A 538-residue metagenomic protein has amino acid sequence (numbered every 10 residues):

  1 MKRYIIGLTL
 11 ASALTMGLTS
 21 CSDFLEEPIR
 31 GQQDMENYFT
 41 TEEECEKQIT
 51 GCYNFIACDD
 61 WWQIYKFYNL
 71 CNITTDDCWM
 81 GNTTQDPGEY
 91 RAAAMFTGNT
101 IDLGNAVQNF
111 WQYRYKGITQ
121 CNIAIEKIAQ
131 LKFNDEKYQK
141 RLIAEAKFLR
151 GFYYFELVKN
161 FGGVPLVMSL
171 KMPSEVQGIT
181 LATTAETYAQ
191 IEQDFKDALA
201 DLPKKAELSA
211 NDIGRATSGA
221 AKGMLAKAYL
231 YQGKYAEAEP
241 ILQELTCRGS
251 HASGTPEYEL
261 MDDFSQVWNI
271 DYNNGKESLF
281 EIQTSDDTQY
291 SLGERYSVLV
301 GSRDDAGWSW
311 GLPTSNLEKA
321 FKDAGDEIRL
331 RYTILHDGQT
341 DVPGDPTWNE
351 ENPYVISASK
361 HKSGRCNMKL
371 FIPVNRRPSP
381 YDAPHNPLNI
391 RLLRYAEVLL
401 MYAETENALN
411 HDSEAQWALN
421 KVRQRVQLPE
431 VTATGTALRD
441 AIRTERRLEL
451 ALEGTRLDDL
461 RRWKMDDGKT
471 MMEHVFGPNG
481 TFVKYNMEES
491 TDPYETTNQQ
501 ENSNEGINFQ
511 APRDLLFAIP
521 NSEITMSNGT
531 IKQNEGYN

Functional and structural regions predicted by a protein language model:
G17-S20: C-terminal motif of bacterial Sec signal peptides marking the signal peptidase cleavage site
S22-P87, V164, Y188, K196-L199 (+2 more regions): An aromatic- and glycine-enriched ligand-binding surface/loop that stacks and positions planar moieties
F24, C71, C78-D86, T100 (+7 more regions): Long, intrinsically disordered, low-complexity segments
E46, T50, N54-W62, T84-F161 (+6 more regions): Conserved, well-structured interaction surfaces
P87-T97, E277, D323-R394, Y537: Flexible, polar/acidic helix-loop-strand segments at domain edges
I143, R150, S218, L225 (+2 more regions): Structural register within alpha-helical repeat arrays
